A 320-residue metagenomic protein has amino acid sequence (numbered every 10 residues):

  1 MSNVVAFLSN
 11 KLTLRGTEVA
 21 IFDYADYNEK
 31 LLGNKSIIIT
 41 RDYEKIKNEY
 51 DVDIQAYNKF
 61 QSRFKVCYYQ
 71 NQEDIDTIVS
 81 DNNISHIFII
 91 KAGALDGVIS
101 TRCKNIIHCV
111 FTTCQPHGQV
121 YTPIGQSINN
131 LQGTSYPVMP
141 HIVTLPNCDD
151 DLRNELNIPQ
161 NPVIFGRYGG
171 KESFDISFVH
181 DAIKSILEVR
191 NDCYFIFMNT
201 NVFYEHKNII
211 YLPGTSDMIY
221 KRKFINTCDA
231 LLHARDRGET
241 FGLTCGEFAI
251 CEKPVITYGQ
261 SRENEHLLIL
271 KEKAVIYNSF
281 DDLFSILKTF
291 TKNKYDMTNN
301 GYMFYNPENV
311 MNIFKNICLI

Functional and structural regions predicted by a protein language model:
A6, N147, I158-F174: Conserved donor-binding/catalytic core segment of Leloir-type glycosyltransferases
L8-D23, I46, E172-S177: A short, glycine/small-residue-rich beta-strand->loop->alpha-helix junction that serves as a flexible
I84, K223-T240, K253: Acidic donor-binding loop of glycosyltransferase active sites
F111-T113, G118-D149: Donor nucleotide-sugar binding/catalytic pocket of nucleotide-sugar-dependent glycosyltransferases
F197-I219, K223, T227: Nucleotide-activated donor-binding/catalytic signature segment of Leloir-type glycosyltransferases, i.e., the conserved
R222, C245-I250, N264-E265: Short alpha-helical segment that forms part of, or immediately flanks, the ligand-binding pocket in carbohydrate-active
P254-G259: Short hydrophobic beta-strand element within catalytic cores of glycosyltransferases and related nucleotide-activated
N278-D281, T291-I320: A charged, aromatic-enriched C-terminal amphipathic alpha-helix characteristic of glycosyltransferases across folds
